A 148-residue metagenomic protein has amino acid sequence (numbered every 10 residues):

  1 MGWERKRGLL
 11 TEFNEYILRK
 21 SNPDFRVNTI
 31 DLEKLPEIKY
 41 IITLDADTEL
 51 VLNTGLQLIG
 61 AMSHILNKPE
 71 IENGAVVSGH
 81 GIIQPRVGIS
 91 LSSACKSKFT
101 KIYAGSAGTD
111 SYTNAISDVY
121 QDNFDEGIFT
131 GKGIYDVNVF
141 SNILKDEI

Functional and structural regions predicted by a protein language model:
M1-I148: Internal catalytic domains of large membrane-associated glycosyltransferases
